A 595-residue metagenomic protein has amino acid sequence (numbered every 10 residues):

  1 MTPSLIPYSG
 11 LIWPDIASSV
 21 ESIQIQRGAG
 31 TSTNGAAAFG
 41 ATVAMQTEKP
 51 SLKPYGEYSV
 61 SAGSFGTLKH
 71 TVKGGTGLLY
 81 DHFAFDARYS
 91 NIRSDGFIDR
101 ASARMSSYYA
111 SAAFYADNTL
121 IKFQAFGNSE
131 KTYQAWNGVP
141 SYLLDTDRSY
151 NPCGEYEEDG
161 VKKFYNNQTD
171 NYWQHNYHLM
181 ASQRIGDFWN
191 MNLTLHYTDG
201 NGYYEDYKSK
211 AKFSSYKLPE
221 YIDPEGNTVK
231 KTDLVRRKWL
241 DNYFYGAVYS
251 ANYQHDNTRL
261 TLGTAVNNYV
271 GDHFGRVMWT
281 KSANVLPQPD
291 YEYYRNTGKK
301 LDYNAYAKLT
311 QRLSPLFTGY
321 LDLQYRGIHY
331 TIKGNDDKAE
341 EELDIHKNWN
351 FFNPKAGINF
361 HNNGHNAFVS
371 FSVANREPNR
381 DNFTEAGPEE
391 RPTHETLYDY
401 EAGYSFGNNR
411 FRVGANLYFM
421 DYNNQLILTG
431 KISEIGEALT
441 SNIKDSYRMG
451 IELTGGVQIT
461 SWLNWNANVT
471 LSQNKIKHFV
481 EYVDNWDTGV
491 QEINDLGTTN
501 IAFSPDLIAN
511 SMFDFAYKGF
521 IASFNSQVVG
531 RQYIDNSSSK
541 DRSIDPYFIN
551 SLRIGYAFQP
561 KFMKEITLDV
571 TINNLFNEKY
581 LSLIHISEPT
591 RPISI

Functional and structural regions predicted by a protein language model:
T2-R27, L143: Short acidic/polar hinge/loop motifs at secondary-structure boundaries that mediate gating or recognition
G10-I16, I25, A37-S59, H70-T76: N-terminal periplasmic accessory domains that precede and gate Gram-negative outer-membrane beta-barrel machines
Y55, S64-R93, I98-A135, Y172 (+1 more regions): Transmembrane beta-barrel wall of Gram-negative outer-membrane proteins
A113, L120-M180, E205-L234: Acidic/polar loop-and-plug regions of large Gram-negative outer-membrane beta-barrel proteins
Y172-D337, N348, G357-H361, A367-S370 (+3 more regions): Face-selective signature of the C-terminal outer-membrane beta-barrel domain
N190-H196, N359-H361, N366-S372, T393-M449 (+3 more regions): Membrane-embedded beta-barrel scaffold of Gram-negative outer-membrane proteins
P315, F419-D421, S441-N536: Gram-negative outer-membrane beta-barrel transporters
I584-I595: Single conserved hydrophobic/aromatic residue that forms the stacking wall/gate of nucleotide- or nucleobase-binding
